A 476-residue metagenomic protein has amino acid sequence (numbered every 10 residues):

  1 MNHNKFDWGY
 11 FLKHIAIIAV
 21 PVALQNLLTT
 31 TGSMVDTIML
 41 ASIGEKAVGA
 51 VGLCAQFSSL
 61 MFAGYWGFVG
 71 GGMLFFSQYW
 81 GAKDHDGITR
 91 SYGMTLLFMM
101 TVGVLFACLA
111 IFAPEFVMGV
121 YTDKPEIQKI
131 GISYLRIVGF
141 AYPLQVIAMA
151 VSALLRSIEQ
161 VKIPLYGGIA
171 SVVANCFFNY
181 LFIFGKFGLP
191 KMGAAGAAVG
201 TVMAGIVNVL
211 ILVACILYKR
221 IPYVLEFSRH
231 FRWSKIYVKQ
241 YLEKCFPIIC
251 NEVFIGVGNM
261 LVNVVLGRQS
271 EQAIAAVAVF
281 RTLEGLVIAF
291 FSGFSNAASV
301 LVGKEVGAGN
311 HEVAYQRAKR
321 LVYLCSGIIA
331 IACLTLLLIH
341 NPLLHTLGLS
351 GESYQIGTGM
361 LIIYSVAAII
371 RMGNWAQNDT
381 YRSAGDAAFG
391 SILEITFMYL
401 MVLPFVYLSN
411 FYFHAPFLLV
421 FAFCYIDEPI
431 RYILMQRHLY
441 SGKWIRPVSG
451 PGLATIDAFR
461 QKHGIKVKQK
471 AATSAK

Functional and structural regions predicted by a protein language model:
M1-V22, F76-P143, L189-F246, V302-A367 (+1 more regions): Short alpha-helical transmembrane segments in multi-pass integral membrane proteins
A16, V20, G32, F68 (+13 more regions): Residue-level signal for transmembrane alpha-helical positions in Major Facilitator Superfamily
I17-D36, I137, S171, A204-N208 (+3 more regions): Transmembrane helical elements of multi-pass membrane transporters/channels
V22, N26, T37-I38, A55 (+16 more regions): Transmembrane alpha-helix boundary and packing residues in multipass membrane permease domains and related
L27, T31-G49, M118-P125, L181-M192 (+4 more regions): Helix-terminus/linker motif at the lipid-water interface of multi-pass membrane proteins
V48-I111, Q145-P164, N263, I274-H340 (+1 more regions): Small-residue-rich hydrophobic transmembrane alpha-helices
V69, M73, V138-S157, P164-V172 (+6 more regions): Short runs within selected transmembrane alpha-helices of multi-pass transporters and secretion channels
A110, A153, N179, I183 (+9 more regions): Structural signal for membrane-spanning alpha-helices in multi-pass inner-membrane proteins, emphasizing helix cores
